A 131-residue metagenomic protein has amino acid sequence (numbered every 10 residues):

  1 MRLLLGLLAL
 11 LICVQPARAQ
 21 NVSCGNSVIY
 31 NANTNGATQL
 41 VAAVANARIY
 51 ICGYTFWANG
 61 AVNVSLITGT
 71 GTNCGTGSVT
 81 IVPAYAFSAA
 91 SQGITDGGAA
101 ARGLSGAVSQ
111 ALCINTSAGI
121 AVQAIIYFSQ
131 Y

Functional and structural regions predicted by a protein language model:
M1-L5, R18-S23: N-terminal prepro-regions of secreted/extracellular proteins
L5-C13: Bacterial N-terminal signal peptides
C13-Q20, S65-I67: Secretory-pathway extracellular proteins and peptide precursors enriched for disulfide-bonded cysteines
A19-G53, G71-C74, A107-S109, C113-Y131: C-terminal interaction-tip segments
F56: Metallocofactor- and cofactor-centric catalytic cores in central/energy metabolism, strongly enriched
N59-A84, I126: Short, surface-exposed beta-strand/strand-loop-strand elements in extracellular ectodomains
A86-A111, S117: Beta-sandwich interaction modules
